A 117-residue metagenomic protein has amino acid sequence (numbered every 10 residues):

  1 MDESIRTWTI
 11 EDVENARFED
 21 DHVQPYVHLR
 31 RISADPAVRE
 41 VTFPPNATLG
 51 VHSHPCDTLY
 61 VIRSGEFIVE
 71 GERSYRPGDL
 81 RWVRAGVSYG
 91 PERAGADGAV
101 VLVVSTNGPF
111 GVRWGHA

Functional and structural regions predicted by a protein language model:
M1-D35, H116-A117: A short, N-terminal "cap"/entry segment at the start of jelly-roll beta-barrel domains of the cupin/DSBH fold
E3-R6, G90, A94-A117: Double-stranded beta-helix
R31-A37, F43-T58, Y75: A short beta-loop-beta micro-motif enriched in histidine and acidic residues
P44-N46, R63-S64, R84-V87: Short acidic (Asp/Glu) patches
P55-E70: Glycine- and acidic-residue-biased ligand/ion/polar-headgroup-sensing regions
G71-S88: Short acidic-glycine-tyrosine-enriched beta hairpin
